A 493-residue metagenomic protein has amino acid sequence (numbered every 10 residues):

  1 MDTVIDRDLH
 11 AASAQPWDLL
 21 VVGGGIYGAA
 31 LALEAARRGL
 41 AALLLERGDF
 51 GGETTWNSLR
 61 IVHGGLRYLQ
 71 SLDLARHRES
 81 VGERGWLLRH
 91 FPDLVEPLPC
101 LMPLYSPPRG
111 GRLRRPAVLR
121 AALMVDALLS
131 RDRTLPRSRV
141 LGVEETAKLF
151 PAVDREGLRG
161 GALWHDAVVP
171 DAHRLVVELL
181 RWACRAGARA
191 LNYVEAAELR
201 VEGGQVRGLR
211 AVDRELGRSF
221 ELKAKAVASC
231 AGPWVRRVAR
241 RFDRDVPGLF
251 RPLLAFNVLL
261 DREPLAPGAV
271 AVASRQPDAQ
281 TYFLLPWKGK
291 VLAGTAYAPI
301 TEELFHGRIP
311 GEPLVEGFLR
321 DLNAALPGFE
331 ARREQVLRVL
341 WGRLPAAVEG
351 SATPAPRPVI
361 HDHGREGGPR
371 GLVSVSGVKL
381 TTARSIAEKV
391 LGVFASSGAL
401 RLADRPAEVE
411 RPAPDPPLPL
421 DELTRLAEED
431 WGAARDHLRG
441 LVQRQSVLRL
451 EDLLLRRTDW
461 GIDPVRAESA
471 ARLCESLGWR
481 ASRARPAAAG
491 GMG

Functional and structural regions predicted by a protein language model:
M1-L19, E34-R38: Extreme N-terminal leader/targeting segments of oxidoreductases
Q15-W17, L216-A226: Core beta-strand elements of the Rossmann-like FAD/NAD(P) dinucleotide-binding domain in flavoenzyme oxidoreductases
A36-N57: Glycine-rich FAD pyrophosphate-binding loop
R60-L149, Y282: Dinucleotide-binding Rossmann-like beta1-alpha1 core, especially the glycine-rich loop that anchors the ADP
L129, A147-A186, G208-R210, A296-H306 (+1 more regions): Helix-loop-beta segment of a Rossmann-like dinucleotide-binding subdomain
R174, W182, D245-L254, L259-L292 (+3 more regions): C-terminal catalytic lobe of FAD-dependent flavoproteins
N192-R207: A conserved short coil-to-beta-strand element within the FAD-binding core of flavoproteins
S229-R244: Flavin (primarily FAD) binding-site architecture
